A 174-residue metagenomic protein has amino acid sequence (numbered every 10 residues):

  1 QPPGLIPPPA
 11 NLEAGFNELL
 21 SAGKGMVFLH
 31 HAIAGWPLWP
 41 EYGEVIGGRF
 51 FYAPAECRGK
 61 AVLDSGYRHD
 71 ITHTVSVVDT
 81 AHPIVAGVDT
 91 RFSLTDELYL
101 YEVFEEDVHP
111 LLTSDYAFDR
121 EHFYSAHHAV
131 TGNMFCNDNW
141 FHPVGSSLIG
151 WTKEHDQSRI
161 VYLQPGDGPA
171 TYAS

Functional and structural regions predicted by a protein language model:
Q1, L20, G25-H30, V85 (+2 more regions): Structural recognition of the beta-strand scaffold that forms the well-ordered cores of secreted hydrolase catalytic
Q1-W39: Short alpha-beta junction capping motif
G4, D167-A170: A short, flexible beta-alpha/helix-coil linker loop
P9, V144, A173-S174: Aromatic-acidic/polar surface patches that form glycan- and anion
F28, A34-W39, V45, D119-E121 (+1 more regions): Short catalytic/ligand-binding loop motif for oxyanion handling, primarily in non-cytosolic enzymes, centered on
A34-V75: Short, glycine-/small-residue-rich phosphate/pyrophosphate-handling segment
G48, L63-D156: Catalytic beta-strand/loop cores that center a nucleophilic Ser/Cys/Thr and support acyl-enzyme chemistry
E154, L163-G166: Short, loop-centered acidic/histidine patches that primarily coordinate divalent metals
